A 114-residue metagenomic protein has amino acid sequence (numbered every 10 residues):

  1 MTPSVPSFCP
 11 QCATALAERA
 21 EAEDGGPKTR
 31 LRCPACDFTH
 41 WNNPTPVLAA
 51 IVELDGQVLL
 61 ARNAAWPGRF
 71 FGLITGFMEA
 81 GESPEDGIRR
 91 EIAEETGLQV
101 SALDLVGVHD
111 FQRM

Functional and structural regions predicted by a protein language model:
M1-V5, G68-F71: Nudix hydrolase/Nudix homology domain
T2-A50: Acidic, metal-coordinating catalytic segment for phosphate/diphosphate chemistry, firing primarily on the Nudix
A17, P34, L59, E79 (+1 more regions): Nucleotide phosphate-binding site architecture
D24, G68, G107-D110: Positions that flank functional sites
T29, P46, P67-R69, S101: A generic structural signal for short beta-strands and their flanking turns/coil linkers
N42-P44, F70, M114: A generic structural micro-feature
E53-E94: Conserved Nudix-box catalytic region and its N-terminal flanking loop in Nudix hydrolases and closely related
G97-M114: Active-site segment of metal-dependent pyrophosphate-handling enzymes, primarily the Nudix hydrolase catalytic core
